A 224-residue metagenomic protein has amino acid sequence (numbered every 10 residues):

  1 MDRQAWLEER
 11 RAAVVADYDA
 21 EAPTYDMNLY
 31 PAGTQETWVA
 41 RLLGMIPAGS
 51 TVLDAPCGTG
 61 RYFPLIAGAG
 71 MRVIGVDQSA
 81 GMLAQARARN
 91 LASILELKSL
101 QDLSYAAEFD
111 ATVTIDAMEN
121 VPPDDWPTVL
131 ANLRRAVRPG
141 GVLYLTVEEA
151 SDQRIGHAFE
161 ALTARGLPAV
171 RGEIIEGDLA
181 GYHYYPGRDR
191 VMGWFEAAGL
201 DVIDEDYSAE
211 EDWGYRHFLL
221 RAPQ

Functional and structural regions predicted by a protein language model:
M1-T51, G58-S104, N132, V142-Q224: Class I (Rossmann-like) S-adenosyl-L-methionine-dependent methyltransferase catalytic domain, capturing the SAM-binding
W38, D125-W126: Residues at alpha-helix caps and immediate loop-helix transition turns in enzyme cores, especially N- and C-cap
D110: Conserved acidic residues
V113: A conserved beta-strand element that flanks and buttresses the S-adenosyl-L-methionine
D116-A117: Short catalytic micro-motifs in class I SAM-dependent methyltransferases
N120-V121: A short His-aromatic
P127-P139: A short glycine-rich, Lys/Arg-flanked "PGG" loop and its adjoining helix->strand segment in the class I
